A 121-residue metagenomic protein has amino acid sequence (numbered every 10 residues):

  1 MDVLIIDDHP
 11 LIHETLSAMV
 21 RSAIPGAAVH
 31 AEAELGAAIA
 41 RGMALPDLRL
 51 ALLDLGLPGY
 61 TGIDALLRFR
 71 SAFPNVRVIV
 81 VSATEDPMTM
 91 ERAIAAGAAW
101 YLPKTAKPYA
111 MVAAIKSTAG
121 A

Functional and structural regions predicted by a protein language model:
P10-H30: Two-component/phosphorelay signaling modules centered on CheY-like receiver
A33-L50: Acidic, metal-coordinating helix/loop segments flanking the phosphotransfer/catalytic sites of two-component signaling
E34, P58-D64: Acidic catalytic/metal-coordinating carboxylates
I63-N75: Short amphipathic alpha-helix used as the core "switch/output" element in two-component signaling
M88, A106-A119: C-terminal output helix
